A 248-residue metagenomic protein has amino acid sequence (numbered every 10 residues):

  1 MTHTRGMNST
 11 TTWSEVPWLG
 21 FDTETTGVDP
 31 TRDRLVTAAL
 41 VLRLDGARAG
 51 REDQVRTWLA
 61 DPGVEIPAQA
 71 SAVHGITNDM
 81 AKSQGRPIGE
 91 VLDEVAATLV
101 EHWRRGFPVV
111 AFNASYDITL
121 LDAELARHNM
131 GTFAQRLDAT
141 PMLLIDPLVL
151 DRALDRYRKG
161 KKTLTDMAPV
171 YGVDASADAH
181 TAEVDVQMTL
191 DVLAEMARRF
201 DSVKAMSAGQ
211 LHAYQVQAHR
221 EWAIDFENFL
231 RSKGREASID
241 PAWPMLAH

Functional and structural regions predicted by a protein language model:
M1-V36, R43-E52, K82-H248: DEDD superfamily 3′-5′ metal-dependent exonuclease/proofreading module
A39, Q69-A72, E94: Residue-level detector of alpha-helical secondary structure
A39-V41, T57: Residues embedded in well-ordered beta-strands
Q54-H74: Short, surface-exposed acidic-centric catalytic microdomains
V73-Q84: Short, structured active-site "lid" loops
